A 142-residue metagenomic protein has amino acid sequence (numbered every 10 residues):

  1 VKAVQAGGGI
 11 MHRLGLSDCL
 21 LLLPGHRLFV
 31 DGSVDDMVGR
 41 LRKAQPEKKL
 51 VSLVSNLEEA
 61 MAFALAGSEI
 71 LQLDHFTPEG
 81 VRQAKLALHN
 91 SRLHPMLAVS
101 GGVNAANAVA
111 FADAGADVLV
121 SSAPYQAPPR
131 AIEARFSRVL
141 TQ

Functional and structural regions predicted by a protein language model:
V1-V54, E59-A66, I70, E79-A87 (+4 more regions): Acidic/glycine-rich phosphate/pyrophosphate-binding loops and surrounding catalytic core that coordinate Mg2+
H75, G101, S122-A123: Short secondary-structure boundary segments
N90-L97, S137-T141: Short acidic, glycine/proline-enriched helix-loop-strand junctions
A105: Acidic, divalent-metal-coordinating active-site segment for phosphoryl/phosphodiester hydrolysis, typified by short
A123-Q142: Short, charged, intrinsically disordered terminal tails
